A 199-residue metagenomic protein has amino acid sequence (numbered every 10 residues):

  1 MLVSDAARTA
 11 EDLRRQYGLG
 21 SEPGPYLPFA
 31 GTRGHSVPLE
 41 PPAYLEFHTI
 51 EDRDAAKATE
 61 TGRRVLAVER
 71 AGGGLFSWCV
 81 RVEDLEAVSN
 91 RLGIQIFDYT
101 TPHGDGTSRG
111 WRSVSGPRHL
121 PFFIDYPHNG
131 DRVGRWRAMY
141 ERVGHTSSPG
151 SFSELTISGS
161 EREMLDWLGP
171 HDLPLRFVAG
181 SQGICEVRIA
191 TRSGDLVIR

Functional and structural regions predicted by a protein language model:
V3-S4, L39, V80-D84, I157-S160 (+1 more regions): Short beta-strand-to-loop capping motifs
A6-G20, A87-L92, E161-H171: Amphipathic alpha-helical segments
A6-V65: Glycine/small-residue-rich interface belts in oligomeric ring/scaffold proteins and their assembly partners
G34-P38, L45-E46, S77, L85-S148 (+1 more regions): Vicinal oxygen chelate
I50-V88: A basic- and aromatic-enriched beta-loop-alpha substructure that forms the phosphate/nucleotide- and DNA/RNA-contacting
T146, S151-G159: A conserved mid-domain beta-alpha-beta active-site/ligand-binding segment of alpha/beta enzyme cores
